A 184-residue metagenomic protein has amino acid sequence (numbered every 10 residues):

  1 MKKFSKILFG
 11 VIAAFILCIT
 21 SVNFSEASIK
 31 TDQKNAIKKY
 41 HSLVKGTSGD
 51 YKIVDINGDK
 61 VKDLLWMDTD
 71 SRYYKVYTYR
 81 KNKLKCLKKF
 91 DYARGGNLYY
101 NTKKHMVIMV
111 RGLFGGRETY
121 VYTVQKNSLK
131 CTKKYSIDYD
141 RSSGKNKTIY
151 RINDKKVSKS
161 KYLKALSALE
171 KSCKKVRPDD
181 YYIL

Functional and structural regions predicted by a protein language model:
M1-I12: Bacterial N-terminal signal peptides that target proteins for export
S5, S21, A27-S28, K38 (+2 more regions): Acidic, small-residue rich beta-repeat scaffolds with periodic aromatic anchors
G10-T20: Bacterial N-terminal signal peptides
S28-T47, K83-G95: Blade-edge motifs of beta-propeller repeat domains
T47-I56, G95-M106: Beta-propeller blade termini
G58-D68, K103-M109: Acidic/hydrophobic-patterned starts of short beta strands in beta-sheet-rich repeat architectures
V61, S71-Y74, Y92-G95, G112-T119: Short, surface-exposed coil-to-beta transition loops
Y74-K88, Y120-N127: Beta-propeller blade repeat segments, especially FG-GAP/WD-type strand-to-loop junctions in 6- to 7-bladed propeller
